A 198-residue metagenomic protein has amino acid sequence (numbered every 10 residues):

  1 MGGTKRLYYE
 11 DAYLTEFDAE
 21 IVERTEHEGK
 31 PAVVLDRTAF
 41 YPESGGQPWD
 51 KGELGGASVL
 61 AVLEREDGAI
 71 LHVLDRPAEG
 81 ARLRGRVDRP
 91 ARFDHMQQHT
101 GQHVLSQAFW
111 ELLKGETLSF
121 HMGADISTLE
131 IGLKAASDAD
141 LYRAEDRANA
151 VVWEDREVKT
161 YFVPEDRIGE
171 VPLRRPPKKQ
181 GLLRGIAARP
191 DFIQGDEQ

Functional and structural regions predicted by a protein language model:
M1-Q198: A glycine- and charged-residue-rich anion-binding loop/surface
